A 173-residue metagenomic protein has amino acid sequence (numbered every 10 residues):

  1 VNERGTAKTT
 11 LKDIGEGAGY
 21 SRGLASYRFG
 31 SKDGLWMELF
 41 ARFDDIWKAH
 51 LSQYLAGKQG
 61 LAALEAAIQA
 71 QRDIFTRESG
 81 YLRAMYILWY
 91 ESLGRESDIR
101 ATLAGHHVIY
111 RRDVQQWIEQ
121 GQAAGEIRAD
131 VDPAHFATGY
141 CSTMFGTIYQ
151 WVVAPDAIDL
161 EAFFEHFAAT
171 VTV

Functional and structural regions predicted by a protein language model:
V1, L39, F43, W47 (+6 more regions): Hydrophobic recognition helices of helix-based DNA-binding modules
E3-A7, E78, A124: Short coil/turn segments at alpha/beta junctions that flank glycine-rich nucleotide-binding fingerprints
E3-G34, E38: Helix-turn-helix
E38, S52-Y81, P133-Y140: Hydrophobic alpha-helical connector segments
D45-K48, S52, R77, S97-A124 (+1 more regions): Amphipathic alpha-helical packing segments from all-alpha helical-bundle domains
A63, T76-A101: Amphipathic alpha-helical segments used for helix-helix packing
I68-Q71, M85-W89, Y140, M144 (+1 more regions): Short alpha-helical scaffolding segments that buttress acidic/His motifs in well-ordered protein cores
R100-A104, V108, Q122-A169: Hydrophobic/aromatic-rich alpha-helical bundle segments in the mid-to-C-terminal region
